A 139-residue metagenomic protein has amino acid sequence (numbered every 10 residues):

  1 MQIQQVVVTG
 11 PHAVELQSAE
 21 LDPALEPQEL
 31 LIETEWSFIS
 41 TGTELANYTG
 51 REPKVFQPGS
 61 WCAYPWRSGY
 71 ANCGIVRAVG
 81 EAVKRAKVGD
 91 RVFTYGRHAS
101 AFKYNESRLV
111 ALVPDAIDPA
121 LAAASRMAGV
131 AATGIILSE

Functional and structural regions predicted by a protein language model:
M1-S60, Y64: Short N-terminal strand-loop motif that marks the start of NAD(P)H/FAD-dependent oxidoreductase cofactor-binding domains
D22, C62-Y70, V92-T94: Short Gly/Pro-enriched turn/cap motifs at secondary-structure boundaries
P23, V83-K84, E139: Residue "hotspots" at secondary-structure boundaries inside conserved domains
E29, W36, A71, D90-R91 (+1 more regions): Residue-level marker of beta-strand positions
T41, Y95-S107: A structural motif shared across PLP-dependent enzymes of the aminotransferase-like
A71-G96: A glycine-/small-residue-rich N-terminal strand-loop-strand element that serves as the cofactor-binding glycine loop
Y95, P114-L137: A glycine-rich, Thr/Ser-enriched phosphate-binding loop motif common to dinucleotide/cofactor-binding enzymes
